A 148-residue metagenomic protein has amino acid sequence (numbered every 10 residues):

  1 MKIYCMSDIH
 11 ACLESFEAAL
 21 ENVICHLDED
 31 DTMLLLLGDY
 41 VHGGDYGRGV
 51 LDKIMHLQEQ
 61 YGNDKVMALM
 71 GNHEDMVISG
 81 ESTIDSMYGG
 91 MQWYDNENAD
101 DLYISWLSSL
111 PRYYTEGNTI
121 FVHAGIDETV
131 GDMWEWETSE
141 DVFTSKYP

Functional and structural regions predicted by a protein language model:
M1-K53: N-terminal active-site segment of His-dependent metallophosphoesterases
E29-D31, G43-P148: Active-site neighborhood of divalent metal-dependent phosphoester bond hydrolases
